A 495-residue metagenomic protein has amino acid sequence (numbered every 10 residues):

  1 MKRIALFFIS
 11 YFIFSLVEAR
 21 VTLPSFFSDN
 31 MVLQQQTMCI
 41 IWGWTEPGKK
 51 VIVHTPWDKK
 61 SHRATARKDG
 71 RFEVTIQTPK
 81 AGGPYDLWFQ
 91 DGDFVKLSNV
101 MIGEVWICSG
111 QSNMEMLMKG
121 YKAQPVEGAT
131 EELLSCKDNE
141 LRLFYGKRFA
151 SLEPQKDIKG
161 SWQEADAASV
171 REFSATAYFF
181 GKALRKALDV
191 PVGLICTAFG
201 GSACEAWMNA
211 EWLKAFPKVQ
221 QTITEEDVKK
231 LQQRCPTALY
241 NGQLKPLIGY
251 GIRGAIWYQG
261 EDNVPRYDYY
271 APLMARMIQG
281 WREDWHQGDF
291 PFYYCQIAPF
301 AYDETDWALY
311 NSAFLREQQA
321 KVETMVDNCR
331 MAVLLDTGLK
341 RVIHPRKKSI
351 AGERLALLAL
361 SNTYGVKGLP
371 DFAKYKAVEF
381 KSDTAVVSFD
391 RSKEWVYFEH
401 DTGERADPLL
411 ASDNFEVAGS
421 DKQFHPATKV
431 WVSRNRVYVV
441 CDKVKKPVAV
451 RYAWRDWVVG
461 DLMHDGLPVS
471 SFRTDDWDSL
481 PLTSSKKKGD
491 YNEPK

Functional and structural regions predicted by a protein language model:
M1-I4: Positively charged n-region of N-terminal signal peptides that target proteins for export
R20-K495: Cell-envelope and extracellular/periplasmic
